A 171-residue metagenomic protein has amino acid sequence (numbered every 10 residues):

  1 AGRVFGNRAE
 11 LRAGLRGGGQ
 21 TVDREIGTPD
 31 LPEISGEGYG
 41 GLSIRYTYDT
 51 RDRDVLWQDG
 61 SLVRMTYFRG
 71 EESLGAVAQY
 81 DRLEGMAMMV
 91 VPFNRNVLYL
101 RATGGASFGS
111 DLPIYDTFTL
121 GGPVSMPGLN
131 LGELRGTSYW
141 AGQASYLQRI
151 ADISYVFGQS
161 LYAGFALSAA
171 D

Functional and structural regions predicted by a protein language model:
A1-G38, S43, L120-V124, R135: Gram-negative/organellar outer-membrane beta-barrel architecture
S35, Y39-L167: C-terminal outer-membrane beta-barrel translocator/porin domains of Gram-negative envelope proteins and their
A169-D171: Small/polar (Gly/Ser/Thr/Ala-rich) solvent-exposed segments that form structured loops/beta-strands/short helices used
